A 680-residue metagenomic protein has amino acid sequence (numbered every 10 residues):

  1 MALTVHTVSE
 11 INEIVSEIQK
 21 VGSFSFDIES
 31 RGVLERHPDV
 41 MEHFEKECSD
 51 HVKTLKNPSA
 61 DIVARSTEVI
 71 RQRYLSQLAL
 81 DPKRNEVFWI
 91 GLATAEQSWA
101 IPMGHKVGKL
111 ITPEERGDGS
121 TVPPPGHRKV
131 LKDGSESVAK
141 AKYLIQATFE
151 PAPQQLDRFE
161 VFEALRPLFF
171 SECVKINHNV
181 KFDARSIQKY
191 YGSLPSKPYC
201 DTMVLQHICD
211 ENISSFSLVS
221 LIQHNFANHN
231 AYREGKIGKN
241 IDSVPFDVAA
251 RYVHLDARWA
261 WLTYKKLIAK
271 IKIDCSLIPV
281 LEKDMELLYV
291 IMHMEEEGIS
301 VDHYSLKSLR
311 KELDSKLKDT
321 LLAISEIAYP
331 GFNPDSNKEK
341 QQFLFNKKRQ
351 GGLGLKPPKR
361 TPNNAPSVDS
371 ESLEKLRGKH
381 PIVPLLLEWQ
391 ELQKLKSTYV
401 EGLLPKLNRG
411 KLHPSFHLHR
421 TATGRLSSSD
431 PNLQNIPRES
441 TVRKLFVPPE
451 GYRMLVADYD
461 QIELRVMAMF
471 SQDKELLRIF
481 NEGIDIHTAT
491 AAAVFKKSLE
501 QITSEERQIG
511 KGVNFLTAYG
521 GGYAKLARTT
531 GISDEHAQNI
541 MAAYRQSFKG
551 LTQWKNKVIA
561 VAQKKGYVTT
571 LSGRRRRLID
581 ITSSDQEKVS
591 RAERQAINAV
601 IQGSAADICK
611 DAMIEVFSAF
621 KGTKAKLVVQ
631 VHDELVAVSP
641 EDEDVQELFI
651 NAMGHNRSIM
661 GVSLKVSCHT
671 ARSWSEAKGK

Functional and structural regions predicted by a protein language model:
M1-A152, S193-K197, I213, H224-N225 (+8 more regions): Conserved "right-hand" nucleotidyltransferase catalytic core of DNA-directed polymerases
S25, E172-D183, M454-V456: Acidic beta-strand-to-loop metal/phosphate-binding motif
G32-H37, K181-G192, L205-C209, Q341-K348 (+2 more regions): Short active-site loop/helix that positions an aromatic residue
Q188-Y199, N212-V219, D274, D473-L477: A short alpha->loop->secondary-structure connector
L194-E211, L218-V219, G483-H487, C668: Conserved beta-strand -> loop -> alpha-helix junction used to position metal-binding or nucleic-acid-contacting
Y289, E296, R409, H413-P414 (+6 more regions): Conserved catalytic core of nucleic-acid polymerases
E450, Y459-E500: Basic, low-complexity segments
V645-G654: Short amphipathic alpha-helices in soluble, non-transmembrane regions that often serve as interface/regulatory elements
